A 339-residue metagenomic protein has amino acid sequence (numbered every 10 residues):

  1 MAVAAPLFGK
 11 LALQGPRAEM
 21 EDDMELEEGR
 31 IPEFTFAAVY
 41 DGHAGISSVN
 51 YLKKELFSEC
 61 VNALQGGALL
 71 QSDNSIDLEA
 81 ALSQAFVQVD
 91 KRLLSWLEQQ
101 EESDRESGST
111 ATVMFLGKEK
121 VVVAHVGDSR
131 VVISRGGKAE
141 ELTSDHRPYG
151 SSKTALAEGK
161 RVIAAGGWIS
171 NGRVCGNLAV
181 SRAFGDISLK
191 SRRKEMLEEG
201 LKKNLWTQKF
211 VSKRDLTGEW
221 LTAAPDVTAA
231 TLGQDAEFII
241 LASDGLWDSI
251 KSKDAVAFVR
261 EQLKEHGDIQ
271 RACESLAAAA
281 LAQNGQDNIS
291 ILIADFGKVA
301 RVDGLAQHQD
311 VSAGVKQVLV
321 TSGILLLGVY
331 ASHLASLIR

Functional and structural regions predicted by a protein language model:
M1-R339: PP2C/PPM-type serine/threonine phosphatase catalytic domain
